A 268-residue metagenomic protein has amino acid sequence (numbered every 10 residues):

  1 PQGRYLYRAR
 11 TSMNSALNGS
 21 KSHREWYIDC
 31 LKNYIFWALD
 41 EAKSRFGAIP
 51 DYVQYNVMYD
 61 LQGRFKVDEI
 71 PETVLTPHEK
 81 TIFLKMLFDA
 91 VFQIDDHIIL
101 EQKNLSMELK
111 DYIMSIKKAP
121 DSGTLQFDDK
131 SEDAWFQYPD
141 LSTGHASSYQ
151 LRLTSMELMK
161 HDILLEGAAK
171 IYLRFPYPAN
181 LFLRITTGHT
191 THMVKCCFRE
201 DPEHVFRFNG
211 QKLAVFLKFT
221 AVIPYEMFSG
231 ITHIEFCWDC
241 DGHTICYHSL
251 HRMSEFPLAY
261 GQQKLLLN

Functional and structural regions predicted by a protein language model:
Q2-Y34, A48, V67-K80: Nucleotide-sugar-dependent glycosyltransferase catalytic core
Y5, F36, M58-Y59, K85: Active-site-proximal helix/loop capping residues that flank conserved catalytic or ligand/cofactor
S22-E25, A48, Y52-Y55, Q150-E157: Short, solvent-exposed segments of well-ordered alpha helices
C30-S44, K80-Q93: Amphipathic alpha-helices of TPR/Sel1-like and other helical repeat/solenoid scaffolds
N33-Y55, V67-T73, F175-Y177: Conserved, well-structured beta-alpha core segment at the onset of a catalytic domain
P50-G63, M107-E108: Amphipathic alpha-helical protein-interaction segments enriched in hydrophobic
V57, D68-L75, F83-N268: Basic, ligand-binding patches in group-transfer machinery, especially extracytoplasmic/periplasmic segments
